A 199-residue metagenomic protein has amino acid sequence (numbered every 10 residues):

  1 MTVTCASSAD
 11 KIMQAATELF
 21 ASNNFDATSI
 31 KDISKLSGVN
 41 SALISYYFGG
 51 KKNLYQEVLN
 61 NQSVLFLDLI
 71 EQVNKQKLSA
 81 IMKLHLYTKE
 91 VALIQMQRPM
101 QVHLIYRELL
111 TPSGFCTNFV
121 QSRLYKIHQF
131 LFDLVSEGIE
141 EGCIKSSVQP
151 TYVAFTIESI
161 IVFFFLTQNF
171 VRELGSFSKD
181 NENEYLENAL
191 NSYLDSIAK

Functional and structural regions predicted by a protein language model:
M1-S7: N-terminal intrinsically disordered/low-complexity leader segments
V3, V58-L86: Amphipathic alpha-helical linker/stalk segments
S8-T17, I33, V58-F66, L131: Generic hydrophobic, amphipathic alpha-helix propensity
K11, L19-N53, E57: Helix-turn-helix
Y55, L59, S63, T117-H128 (+1 more regions): Amphipathic, non-transmembrane alpha-helical scaffold segments
M82, N118-R123, E140-T156: All-alpha amphipathic helical-bundle segments outside canonical DNA-binding/catalytic cores that form hydrophobic
L86, E90-L93, Q97, Y125-E141 (+1 more regions): C-terminal peripheral helix-coil segments that are non-catalytic and often amphipathic
M96-N118, T167-E173: Amphipathic alpha-helical segments used for helix-helix packing
